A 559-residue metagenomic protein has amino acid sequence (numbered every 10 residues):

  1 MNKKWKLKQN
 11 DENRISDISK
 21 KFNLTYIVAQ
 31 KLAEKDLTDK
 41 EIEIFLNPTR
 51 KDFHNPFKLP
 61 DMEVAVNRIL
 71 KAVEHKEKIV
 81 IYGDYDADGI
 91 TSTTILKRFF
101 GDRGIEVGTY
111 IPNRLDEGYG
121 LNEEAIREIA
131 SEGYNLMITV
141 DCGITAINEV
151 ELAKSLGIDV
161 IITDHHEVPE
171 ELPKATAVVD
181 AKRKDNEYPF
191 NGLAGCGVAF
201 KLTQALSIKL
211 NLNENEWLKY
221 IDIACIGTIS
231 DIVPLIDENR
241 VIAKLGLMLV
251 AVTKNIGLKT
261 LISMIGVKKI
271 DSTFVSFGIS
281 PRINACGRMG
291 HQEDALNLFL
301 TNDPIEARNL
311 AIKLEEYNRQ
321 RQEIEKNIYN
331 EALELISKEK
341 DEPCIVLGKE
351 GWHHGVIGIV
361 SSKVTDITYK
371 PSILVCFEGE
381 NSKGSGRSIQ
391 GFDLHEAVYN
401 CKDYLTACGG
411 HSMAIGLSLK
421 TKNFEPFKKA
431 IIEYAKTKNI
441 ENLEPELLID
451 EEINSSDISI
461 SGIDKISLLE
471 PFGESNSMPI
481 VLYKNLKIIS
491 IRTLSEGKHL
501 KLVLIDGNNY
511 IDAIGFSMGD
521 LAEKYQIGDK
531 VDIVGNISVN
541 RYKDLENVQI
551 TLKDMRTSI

Functional and structural regions predicted by a protein language model:
N2, K8-L136, L156-G157, S207-K429 (+3 more regions): Hydrophobic helix-and-loop "lid/oligomerization" segment in the mid-to-C-terminal part of catalytic domains
I95, E171-L212, W217-I229: Short alpha-helices
L115-E117, A146, H166-E171, D185-N186 (+1 more regions): Short gly/pro/ser/thr-enriched loop/turn and capping motifs at secondary-structure boundaries
A146-I147, D231: Intrinsically disordered, low-complexity regulatory tails of plant transcription factors and co-regulators
I453-I511: Accessory interdomain/linker segments of ATP-dependent helicases and helicase-like nucleic-acid enzymes that mediate
N508-K524: Beta-strand/loop nucleic-acid-binding surfaces
G528-K543: Flexible glycine-rich surface loops and low-complexity tracts that mediate binding to linear polymers
K543-I559: OB-fold/S1-family single-stranded nucleic acid-binding modules
